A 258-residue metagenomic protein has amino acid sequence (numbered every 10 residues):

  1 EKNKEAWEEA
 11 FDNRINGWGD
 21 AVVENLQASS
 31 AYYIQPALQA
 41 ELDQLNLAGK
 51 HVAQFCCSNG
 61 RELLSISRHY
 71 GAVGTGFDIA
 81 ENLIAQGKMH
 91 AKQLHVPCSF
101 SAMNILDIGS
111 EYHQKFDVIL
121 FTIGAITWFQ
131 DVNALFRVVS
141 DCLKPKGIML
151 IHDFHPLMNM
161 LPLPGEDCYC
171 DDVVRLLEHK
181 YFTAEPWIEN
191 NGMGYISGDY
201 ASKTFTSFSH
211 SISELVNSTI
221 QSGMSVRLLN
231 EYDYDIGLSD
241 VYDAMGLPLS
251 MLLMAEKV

Functional and structural regions predicted by a protein language model:
E1-V23: N-terminal, positively charged/glycine-rich alpha-helical extensions of SAM-dependent methyltransferases
G19-K50: Conserved alpha-helix/loop element of class I SAM-dependent methyltransferases that forms part of the SAM/SAH-binding
K50-I108: Class I SAM-dependent methyltransferase SAM/SAH-binding core
S110-V118: A short acidic, Gly/Pro-enriched loop at the edge of an enzyme's catalytic core that lines a small-molecule cofactor
D117-N133: A short SAM/SAH-binding and catalytic strip from SAM-dependent methyltransferases
N133-I148: A short glycine-rich, Lys/Arg-flanked "PGG" loop and its adjoining helix->strand segment in the class I
L150-N217: SAM-dependent methyltransferase
E214-V258: C-terminal lobe and adjacent flexible extensions of AdoMet/dcAdoMet transferase-like proteins
